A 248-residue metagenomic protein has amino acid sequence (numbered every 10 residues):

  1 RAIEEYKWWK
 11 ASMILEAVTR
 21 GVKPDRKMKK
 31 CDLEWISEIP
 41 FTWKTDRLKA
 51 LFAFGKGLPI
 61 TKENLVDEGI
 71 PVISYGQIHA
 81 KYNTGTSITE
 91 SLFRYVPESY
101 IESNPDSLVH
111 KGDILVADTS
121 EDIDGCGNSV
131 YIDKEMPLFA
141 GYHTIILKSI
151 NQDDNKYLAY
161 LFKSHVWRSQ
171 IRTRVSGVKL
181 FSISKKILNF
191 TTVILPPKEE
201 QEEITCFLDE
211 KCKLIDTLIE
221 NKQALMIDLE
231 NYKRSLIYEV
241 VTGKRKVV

Functional and structural regions predicted by a protein language model:
R1-D25, I194-V248: Amphipathic alpha-helical coiled-coil/heptad-repeat segments
A17, S37-T45, T144-N155, F181-D209: Proline-centric
K27-C31, T61-E68, S87-I88, T173-V175: Short coil/turn segments at secondary-structure boundaries
K30-K62, I194, K198, E202 (+1 more regions): Non-catalytic DNA-recognition/assembly elements of restriction-modification systems
K49-N64, G76-I114: Sequence-specific dsDNA recognition surfaces
L51-F52, F162, L208: Hydrophobic aliphatic residues
S74, Y95-H165, S182-S184: A short beta-sheet element
L161-V193: Specificity-determining recognition surfaces
